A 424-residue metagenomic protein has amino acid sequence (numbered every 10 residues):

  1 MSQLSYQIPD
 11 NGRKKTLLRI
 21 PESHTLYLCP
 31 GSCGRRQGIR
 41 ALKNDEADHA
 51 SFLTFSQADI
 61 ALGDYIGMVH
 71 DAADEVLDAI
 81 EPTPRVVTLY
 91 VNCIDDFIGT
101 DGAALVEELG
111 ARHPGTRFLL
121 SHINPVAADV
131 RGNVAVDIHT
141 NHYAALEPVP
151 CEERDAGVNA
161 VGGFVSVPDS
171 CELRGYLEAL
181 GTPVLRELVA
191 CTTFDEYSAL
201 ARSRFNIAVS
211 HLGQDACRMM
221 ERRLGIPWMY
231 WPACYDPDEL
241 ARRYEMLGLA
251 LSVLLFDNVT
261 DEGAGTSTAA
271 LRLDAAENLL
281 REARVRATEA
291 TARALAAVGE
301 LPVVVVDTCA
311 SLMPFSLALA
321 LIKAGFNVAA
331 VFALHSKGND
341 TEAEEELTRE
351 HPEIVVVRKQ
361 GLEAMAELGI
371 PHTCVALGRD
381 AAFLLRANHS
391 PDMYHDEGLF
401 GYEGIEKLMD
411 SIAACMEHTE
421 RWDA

Functional and structural regions predicted by a protein language model:
M1-A424: An N-terminal assembly and electron-transfer interface module characteristic of large anaerobic redox and radical
